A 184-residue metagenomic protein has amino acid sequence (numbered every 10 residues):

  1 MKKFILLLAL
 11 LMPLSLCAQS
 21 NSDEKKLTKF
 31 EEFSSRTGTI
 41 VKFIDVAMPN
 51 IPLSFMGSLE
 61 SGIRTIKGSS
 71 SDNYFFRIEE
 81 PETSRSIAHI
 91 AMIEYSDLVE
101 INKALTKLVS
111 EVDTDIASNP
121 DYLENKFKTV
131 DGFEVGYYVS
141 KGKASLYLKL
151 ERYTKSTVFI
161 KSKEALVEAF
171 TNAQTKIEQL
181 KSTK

Functional and structural regions predicted by a protein language model:
F4-L14: Sec-dependent N-terminal signal peptides
Q19-K184: Positively charged, low-complexity terminal tracts and the immediately adjacent first secondary-structure elements
